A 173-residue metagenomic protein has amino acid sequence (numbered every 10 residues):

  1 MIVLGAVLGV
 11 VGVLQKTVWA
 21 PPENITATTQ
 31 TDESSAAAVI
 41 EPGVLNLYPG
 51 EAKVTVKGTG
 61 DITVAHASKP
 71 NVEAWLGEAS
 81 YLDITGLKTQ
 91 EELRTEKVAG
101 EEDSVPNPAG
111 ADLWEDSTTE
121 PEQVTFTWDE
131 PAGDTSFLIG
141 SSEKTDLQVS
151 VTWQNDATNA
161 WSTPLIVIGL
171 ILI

Functional and structural regions predicted by a protein language model:
M1-P21: Hydrophobic secretory-pathway targeting helix
I2, A6-G9, D83, N107 (+2 more regions): Generic detector of intrinsically disordered, low-complexity, polar/charged segments
W19-W153: Extracytoplasmic/periplasmic regions of membrane proteins
N155-I173: N-terminal membrane-entry
